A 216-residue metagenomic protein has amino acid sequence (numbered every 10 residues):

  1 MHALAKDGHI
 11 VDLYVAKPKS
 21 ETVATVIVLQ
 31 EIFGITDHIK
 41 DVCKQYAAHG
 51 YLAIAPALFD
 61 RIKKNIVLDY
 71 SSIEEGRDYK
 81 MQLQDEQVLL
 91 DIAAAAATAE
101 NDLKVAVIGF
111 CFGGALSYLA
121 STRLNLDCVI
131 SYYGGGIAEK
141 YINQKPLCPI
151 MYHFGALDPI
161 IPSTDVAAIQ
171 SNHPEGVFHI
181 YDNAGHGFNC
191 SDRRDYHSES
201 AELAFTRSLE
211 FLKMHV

Functional and structural regions predicted by a protein language model:
M1-V216: N-terminal cap/leader regions of alpha/beta-hydrolase-fold enzymes, predominantly small-molecule hydrolases
